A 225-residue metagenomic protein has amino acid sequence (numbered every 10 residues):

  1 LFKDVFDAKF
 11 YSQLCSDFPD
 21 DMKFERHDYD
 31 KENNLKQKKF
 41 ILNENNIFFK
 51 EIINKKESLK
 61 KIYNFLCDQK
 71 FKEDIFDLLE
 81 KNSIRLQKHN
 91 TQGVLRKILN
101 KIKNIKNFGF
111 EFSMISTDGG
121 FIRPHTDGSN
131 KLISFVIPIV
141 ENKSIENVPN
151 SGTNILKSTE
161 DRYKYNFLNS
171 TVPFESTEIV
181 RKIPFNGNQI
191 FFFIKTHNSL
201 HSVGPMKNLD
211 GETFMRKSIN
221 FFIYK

Functional and structural regions predicted by a protein language model:
L1-I84: Non-heme Fe(II)/2-oxoglutarate
Y63-K225: Catalytic core of non-heme Fe(II) oxygenases with the double-stranded beta-helix
